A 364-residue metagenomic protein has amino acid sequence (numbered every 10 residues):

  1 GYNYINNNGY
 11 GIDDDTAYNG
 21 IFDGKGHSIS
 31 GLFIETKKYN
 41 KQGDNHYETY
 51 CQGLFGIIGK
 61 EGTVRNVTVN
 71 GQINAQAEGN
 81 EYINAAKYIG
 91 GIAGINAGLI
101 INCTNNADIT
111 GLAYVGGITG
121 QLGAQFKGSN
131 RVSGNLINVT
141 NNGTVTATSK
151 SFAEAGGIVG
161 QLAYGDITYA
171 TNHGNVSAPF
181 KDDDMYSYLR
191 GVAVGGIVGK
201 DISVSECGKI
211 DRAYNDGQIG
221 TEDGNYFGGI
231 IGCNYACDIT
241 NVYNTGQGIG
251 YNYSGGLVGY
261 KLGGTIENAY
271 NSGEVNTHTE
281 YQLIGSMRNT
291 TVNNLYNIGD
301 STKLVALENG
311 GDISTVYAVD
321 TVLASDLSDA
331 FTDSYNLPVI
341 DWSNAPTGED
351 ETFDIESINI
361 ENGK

Functional and structural regions predicted by a protein language model:
G1-K364: Surface-exposed repetitive/solenoidal architectures
